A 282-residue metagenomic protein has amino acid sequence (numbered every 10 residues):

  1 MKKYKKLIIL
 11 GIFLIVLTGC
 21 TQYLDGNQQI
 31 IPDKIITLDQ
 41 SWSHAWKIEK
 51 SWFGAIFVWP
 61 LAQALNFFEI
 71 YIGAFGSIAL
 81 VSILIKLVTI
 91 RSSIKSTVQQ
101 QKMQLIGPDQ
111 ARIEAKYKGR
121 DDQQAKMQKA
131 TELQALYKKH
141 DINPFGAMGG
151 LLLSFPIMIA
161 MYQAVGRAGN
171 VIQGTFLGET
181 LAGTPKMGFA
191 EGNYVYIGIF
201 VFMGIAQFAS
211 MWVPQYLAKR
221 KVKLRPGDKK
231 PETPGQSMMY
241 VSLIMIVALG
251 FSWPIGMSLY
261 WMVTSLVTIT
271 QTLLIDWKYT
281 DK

Functional and structural regions predicted by a protein language model:
M1-Y23: N-terminal secretory/membrane targeting signals
I12, G76-T89, N143-V165, I199-Q207 (+2 more regions): Hydrophobic alpha-helical transmembrane segments of multi-pass integral membrane proteins
T18, A64-G73, I78-S82, K86-T89 (+1 more regions): Membrane topogenic helices and adjacent juxtamembrane segments
Q22-W52, L105-K129: Membrane-interface interhelical loops and short interface/amphipathic helices in multi-pass inner-membrane
G26-A74, G174-V195: Interfacial loop/helix-cap signal at membrane boundaries in integral membrane proteins
I85, I94-V98, Y162, G166 (+3 more regions): Membrane-water interface at transmembrane helix exits
L87-S154, A209-M245: Membrane-interface amphipathic helices and adjacent TM-edge segments
V171-K282: Hydrophobic alpha-helical transmembrane segments and adjacent short intramembrane/lumenal linkers of inner/organellar
